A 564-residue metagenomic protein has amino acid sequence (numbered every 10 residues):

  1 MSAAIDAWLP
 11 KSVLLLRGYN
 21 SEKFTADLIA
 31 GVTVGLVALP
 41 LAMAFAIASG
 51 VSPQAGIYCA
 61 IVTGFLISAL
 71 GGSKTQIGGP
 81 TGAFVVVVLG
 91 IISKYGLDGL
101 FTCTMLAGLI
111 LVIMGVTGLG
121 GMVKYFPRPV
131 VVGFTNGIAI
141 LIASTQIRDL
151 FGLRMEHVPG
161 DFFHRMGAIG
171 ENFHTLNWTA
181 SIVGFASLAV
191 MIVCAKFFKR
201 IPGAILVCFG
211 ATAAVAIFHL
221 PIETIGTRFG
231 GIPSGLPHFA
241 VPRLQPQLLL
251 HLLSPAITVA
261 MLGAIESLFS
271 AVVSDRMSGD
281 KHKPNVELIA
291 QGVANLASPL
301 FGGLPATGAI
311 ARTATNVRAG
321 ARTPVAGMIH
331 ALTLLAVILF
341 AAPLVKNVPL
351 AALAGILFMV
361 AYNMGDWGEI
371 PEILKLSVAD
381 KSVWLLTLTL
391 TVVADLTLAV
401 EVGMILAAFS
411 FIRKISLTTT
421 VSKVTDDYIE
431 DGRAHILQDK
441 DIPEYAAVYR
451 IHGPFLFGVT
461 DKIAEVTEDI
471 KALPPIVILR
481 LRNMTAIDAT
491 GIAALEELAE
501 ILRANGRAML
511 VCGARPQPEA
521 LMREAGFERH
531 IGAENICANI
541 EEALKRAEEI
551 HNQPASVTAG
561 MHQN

Functional and structural regions predicted by a protein language model:
M1-D426, A494, G506, G526-F527: Transmembrane helical cores of multi-pass ion-transport proteins
M1-I5, K545-N564: Intrinsically disordered or compositionally simple regulatory linkers and C-terminal tails in signal-transduction
I77, V511, I536: Conserved SAM-binding loop
V88, I169, I463-T467, A543 (+1 more regions): Generic hydrophobic alpha-helical segments
L332, P518-E519, A538: Short secondary-structure capping/turn micro-motifs that flank functional sites
N363-H530, E548-P554, N564: The feature marks cytosolic C-terminal regulatory regions of anion transporters and related permeases
H530-R546: Short acidic-hydrophobic, aromatic-tinged amphipathic segments that line or gate anion-handling sites
